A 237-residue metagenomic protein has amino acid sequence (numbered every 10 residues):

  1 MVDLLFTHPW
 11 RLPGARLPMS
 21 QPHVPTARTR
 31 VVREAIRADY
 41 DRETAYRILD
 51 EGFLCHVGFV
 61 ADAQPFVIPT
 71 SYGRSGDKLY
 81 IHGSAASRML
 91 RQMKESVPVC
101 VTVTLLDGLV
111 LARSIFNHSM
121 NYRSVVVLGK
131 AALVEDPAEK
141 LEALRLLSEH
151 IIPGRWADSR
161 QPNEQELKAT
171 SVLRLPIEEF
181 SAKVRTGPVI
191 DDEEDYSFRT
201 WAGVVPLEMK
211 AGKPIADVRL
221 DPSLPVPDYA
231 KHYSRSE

Functional and structural regions predicted by a protein language model:
M1-V2: Short hydrophobic transmembrane-like helices used for membrane targeting/insertion
L5-F6, W10-R28, E135, E139-E237: C-terminal edge-of-domain segments
P25-Y80, R91: An N-terminal domain-cap segment
F53, I68, D77, E95-V99 (+3 more regions): A generic structural signal for short beta-strands and their flanking turns/coil linkers
H56-F59, R113-I115, A131-D136, W156-N163: Short helix-to-loop capping/linker segments positioned immediately adjacent to catalytic or ligand/cofactor-binding
Q64, Y72-Y80, A85-S87, P98 (+2 more regions): Short, charged/polar surface micro-motifs in flexible loops or helix N-caps
L79-H82, V101, V125-V127, R174 (+2 more regions): Short hydrophobic-aromatic micro-motifs
A86-L146: Short, structured beta-strand-loop surface elements
